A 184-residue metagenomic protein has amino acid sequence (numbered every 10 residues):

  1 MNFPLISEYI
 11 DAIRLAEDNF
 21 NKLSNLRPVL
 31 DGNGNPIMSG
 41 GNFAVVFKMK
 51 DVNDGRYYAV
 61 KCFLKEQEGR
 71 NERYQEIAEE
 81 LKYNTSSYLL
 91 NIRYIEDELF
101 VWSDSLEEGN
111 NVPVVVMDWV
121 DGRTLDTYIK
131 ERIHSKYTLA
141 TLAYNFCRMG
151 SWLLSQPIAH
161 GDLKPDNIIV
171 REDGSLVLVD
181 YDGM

Functional and structural regions predicted by a protein language model:
M1-I37, E72: Juxta-kinase regulatory segment immediately upstream of eukaryotic protein kinase catalytic domains
G34-P36, N42-R93: ATP-binding glycine-rich loop module of kinase domains
L90-T138: Conserved structural core of kinase catalytic domains
G150, L154-R171: Catalytic-loop of the protein kinase fold
D166-M184: Catalytic activation segment of kinase domains across protein kinase-like and atypical kinase folds
